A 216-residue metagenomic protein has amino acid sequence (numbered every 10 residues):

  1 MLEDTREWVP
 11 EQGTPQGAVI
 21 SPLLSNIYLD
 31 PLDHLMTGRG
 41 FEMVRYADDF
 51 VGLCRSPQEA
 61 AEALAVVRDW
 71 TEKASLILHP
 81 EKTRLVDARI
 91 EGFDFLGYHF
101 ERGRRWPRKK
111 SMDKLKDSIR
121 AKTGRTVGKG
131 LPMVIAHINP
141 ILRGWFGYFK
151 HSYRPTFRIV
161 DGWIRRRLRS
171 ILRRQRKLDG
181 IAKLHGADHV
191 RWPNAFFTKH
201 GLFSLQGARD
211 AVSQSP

Functional and structural regions predicted by a protein language model:
M1-P216: Non-catalytic terminal/accessory segments
